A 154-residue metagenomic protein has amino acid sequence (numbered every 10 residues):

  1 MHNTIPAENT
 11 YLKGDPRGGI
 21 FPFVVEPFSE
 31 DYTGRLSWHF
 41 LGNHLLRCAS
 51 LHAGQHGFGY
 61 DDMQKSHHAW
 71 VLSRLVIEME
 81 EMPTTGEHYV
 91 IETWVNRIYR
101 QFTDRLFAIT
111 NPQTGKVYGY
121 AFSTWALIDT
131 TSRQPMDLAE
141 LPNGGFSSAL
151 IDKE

Functional and structural regions predicted by a protein language model:
H2-L72, Y120-F122, L127-E154: Hot-dog-fold acyl-thioester-processing enzymes
P16, W70, G86, R100 (+1 more regions): Short coil/turn motifs at beta-sheet boundaries
V76-Q113: Hydrophobic beta-sheet segments that form the core/acyl-binding groove of ACP/CoA-dependent acyl-chain-processing
Q113-G115, T131: Solvent-exposed strand-loop boundary residues in beta-sheet-rich modules
